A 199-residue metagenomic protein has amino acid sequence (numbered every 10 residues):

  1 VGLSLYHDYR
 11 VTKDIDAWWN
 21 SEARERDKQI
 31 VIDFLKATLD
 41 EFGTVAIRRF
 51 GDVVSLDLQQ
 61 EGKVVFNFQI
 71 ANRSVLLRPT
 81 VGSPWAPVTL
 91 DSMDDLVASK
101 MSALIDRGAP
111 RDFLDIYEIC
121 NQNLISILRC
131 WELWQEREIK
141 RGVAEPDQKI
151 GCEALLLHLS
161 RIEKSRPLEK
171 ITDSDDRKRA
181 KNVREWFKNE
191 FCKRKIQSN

Functional and structural regions predicted by a protein language model:
V1-I15, W19-N20: Active-site nucleotide-donor binding segment shared across nucleotidyl transfer reactions
D8, W19-S21, R26-L114, E118-N199: Structured mid-to-C-terminal alpha-helical surface segments
